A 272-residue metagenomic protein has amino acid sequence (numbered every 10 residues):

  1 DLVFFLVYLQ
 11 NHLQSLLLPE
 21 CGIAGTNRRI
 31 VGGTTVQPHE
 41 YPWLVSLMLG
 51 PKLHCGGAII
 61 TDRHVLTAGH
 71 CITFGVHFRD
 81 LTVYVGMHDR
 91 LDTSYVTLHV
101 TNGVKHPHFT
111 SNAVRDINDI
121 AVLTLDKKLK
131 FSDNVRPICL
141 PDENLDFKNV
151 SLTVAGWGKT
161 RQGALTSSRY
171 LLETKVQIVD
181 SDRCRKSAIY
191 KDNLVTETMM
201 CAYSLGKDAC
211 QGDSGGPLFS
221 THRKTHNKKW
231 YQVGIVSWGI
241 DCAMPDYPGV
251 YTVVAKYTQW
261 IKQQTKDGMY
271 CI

Functional and structural regions predicted by a protein language model:
D1-I272: Extracellular "complement/coagulation-type" protease architecture
